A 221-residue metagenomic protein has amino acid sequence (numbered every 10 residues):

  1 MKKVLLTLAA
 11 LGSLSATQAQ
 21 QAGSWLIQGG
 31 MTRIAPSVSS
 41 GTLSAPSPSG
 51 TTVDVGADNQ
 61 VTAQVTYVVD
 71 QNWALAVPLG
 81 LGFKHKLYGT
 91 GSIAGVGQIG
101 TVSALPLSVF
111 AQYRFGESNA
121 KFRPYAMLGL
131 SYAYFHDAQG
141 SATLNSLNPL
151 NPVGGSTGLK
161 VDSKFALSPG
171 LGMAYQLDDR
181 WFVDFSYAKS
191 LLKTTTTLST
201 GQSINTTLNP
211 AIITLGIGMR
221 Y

Functional and structural regions predicted by a protein language model:
M1-G23: Cleavable N-terminal export/targeting peptides
A19-S24, N72, G116-R123, L177-R180: Short loop/turn motifs that connect adjacent beta-strands in outer-membrane beta-barrel proteins
A19-T66, G218-R220: Short glycine/proline- and aromatic-enriched beta-strand/turn motifs that initiate or cap beta-hairpins
G23, A57-V61, T101-L107, F122 (+2 more regions): Residues that define the transmembrane beta-barrel architecture of outer-membrane proteins
A35-S37, Q64-L144, P210-Y221: Gram-negative (and chloroplast) outer-membrane scaffold detector with strong preference for beta-barrel transmembrane
S39-V53, F83-V102, Y134-S163, L192-T206: Flexible, solvent-exposed loop segments that connect beta-strands
T66, G170-Q176: Short, conserved structural micro-motifs that define repeat-unit consensus positions and nucleotide-binding loops
K84-Y88, D178-Y221: Predominantly the C-terminal beta-signal and adjacent terminal strand-loop region of outer-membrane beta-barrel
